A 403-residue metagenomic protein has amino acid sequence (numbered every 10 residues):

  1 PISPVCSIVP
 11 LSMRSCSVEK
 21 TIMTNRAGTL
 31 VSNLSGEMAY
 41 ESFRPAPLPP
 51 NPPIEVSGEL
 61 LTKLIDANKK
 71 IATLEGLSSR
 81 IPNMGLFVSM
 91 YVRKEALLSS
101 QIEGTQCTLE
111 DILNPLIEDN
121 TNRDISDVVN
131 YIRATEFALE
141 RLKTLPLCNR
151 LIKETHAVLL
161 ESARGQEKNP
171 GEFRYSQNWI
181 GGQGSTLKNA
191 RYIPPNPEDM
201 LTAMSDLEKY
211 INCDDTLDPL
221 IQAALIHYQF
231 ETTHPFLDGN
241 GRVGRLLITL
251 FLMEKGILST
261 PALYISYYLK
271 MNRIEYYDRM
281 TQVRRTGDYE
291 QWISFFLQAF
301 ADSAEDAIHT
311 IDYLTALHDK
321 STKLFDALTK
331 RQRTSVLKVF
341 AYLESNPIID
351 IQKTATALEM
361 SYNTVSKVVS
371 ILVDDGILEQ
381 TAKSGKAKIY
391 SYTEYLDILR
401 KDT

Functional and structural regions predicted by a protein language model:
P1-T403: FIC/Doc superfamily catalytic core
